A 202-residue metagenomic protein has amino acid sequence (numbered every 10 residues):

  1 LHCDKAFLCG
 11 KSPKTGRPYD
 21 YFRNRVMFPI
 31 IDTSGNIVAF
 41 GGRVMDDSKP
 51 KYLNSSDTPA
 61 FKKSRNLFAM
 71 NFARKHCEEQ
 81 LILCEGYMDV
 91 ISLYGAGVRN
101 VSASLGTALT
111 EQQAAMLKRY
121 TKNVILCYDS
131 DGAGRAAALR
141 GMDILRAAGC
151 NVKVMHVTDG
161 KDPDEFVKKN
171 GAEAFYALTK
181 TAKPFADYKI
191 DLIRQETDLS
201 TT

Functional and structural regions predicted by a protein language model:
L1-Y120, V124, A137-A138: Phosphate-handling DNA/RNA-contact segment within nucleic-acid enzymes
H2-S12, T121-L139, H156-D159, A177-I190: Short, basic, helix/turn surface patches
K14-Y21, V26, A136, R140-G141 (+2 more regions): Electropositive, surface-exposed helix/loop patches at the edges of structured domains that serve as adaptable
D20, D32, D89, D129-D131 (+2 more regions): Acidic side chains
P29, Y128-G132, T197-L199: Generic amphipathic alpha-helical segments used as scaffolds and interaction surfaces in large, multi-domain proteins
T33, A73, C77, M142-L145 (+3 more regions): Generic helix-packing signal
T107-D159, F166-A172: Conserved catalytic cores of soluble enzyme domains, especially glycine-rich substrate-binding beta-alpha loops
C150-T202: C-terminal or mid-to-C-terminal helical accessory/interaction module adjacent to the motor/catalytic core
